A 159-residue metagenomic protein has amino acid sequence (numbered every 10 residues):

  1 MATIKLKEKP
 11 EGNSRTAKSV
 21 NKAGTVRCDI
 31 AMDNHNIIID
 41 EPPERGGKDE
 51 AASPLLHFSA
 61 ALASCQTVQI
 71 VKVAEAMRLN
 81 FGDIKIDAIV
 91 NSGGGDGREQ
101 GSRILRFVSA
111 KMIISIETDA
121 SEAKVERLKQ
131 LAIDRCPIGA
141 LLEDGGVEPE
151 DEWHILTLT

Functional and structural regions predicted by a protein language model:
M1-A60, V71-T159: Extended beta-strand/beta-hairpin segments
A61, C65-Q66: Alpha-helical metal-binding/catalytic segments enriched in His/Glu/Asp
